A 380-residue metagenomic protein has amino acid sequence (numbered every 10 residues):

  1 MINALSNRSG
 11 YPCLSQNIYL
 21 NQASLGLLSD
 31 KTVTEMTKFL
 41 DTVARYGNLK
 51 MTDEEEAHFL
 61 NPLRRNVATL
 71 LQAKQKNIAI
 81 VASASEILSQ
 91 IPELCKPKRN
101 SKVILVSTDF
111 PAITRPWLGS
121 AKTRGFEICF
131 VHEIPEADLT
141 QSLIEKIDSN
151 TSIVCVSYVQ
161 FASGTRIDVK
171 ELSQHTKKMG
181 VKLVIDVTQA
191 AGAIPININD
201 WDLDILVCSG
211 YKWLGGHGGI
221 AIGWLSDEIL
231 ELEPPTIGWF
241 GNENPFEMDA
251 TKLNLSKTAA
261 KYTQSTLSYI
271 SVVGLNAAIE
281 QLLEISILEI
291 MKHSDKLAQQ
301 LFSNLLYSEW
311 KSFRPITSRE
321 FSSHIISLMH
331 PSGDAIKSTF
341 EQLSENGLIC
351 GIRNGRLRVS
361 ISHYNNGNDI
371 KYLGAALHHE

Functional and structural regions predicted by a protein language model:
M1-E380: Pyridoxal 5′-phosphate
